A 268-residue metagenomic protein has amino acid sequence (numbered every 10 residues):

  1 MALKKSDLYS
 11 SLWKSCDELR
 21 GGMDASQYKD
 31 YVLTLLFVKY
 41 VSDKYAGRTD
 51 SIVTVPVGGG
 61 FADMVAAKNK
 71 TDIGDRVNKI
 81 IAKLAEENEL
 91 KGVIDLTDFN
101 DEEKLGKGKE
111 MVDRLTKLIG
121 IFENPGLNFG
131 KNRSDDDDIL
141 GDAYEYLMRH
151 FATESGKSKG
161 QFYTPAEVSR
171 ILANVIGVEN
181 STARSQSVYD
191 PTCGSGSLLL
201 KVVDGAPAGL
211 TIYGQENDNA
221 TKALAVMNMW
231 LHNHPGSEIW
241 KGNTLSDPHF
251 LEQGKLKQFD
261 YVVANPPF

Functional and structural regions predicted by a protein language model:
M1-N180, W240, T244-H249: Non-catalytic, mostly N-terminal accessory regions of nucleic-acid modification and defense proteins
S158-A264: Conserved S-adenosyl-L-methionine
P267: Short glycine-/small-residue-rich Rossmann-like dinucleotide-binding loops
